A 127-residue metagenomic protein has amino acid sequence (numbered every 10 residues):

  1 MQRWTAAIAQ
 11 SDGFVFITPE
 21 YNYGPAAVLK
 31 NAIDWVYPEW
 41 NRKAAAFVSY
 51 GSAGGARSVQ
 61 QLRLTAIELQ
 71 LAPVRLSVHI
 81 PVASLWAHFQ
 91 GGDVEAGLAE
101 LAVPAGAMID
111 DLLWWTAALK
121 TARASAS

Functional and structural regions predicted by a protein language model:
M1-A72: Helix-loop-strand module that forms the ligand-binding subsite of alpha/beta enzymes
V74-S127: Glycine-rich phosphate/pyrophosphate-binding loop and the adjoining helix
